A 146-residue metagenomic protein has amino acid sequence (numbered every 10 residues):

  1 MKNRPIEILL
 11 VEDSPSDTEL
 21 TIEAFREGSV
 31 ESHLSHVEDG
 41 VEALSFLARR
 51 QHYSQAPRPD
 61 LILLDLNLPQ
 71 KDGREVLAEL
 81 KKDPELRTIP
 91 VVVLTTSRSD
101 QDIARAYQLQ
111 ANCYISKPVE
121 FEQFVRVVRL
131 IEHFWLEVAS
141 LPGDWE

Functional and structural regions predicted by a protein language model:
R4-P5, V30-E31, P57-L61, E85-P90: His-Asp phosphorelay/catalytic-motif detector in bacterial-type signaling
I6-S16, T21-R26: Conserved acidic segment of CheY-like receiver
I22, H36-L61: Acidic, metal-coordinating helix/loop segments flanking the phosphotransfer/catalytic sites of two-component signaling
E42, V119-I131, A139-W145: C-terminal output helix
D65, T95: Active-site residues of response regulator receiver
L68-K71, L80: Hydrophobic residue at a beta-alpha junction that N-caps the helix immediately following a catalytic beta-strand/loop
N112: Short, glycine/charged-rich "phosphate-handling" switch motifs in NTP-dependent and phosphotransfer domains
